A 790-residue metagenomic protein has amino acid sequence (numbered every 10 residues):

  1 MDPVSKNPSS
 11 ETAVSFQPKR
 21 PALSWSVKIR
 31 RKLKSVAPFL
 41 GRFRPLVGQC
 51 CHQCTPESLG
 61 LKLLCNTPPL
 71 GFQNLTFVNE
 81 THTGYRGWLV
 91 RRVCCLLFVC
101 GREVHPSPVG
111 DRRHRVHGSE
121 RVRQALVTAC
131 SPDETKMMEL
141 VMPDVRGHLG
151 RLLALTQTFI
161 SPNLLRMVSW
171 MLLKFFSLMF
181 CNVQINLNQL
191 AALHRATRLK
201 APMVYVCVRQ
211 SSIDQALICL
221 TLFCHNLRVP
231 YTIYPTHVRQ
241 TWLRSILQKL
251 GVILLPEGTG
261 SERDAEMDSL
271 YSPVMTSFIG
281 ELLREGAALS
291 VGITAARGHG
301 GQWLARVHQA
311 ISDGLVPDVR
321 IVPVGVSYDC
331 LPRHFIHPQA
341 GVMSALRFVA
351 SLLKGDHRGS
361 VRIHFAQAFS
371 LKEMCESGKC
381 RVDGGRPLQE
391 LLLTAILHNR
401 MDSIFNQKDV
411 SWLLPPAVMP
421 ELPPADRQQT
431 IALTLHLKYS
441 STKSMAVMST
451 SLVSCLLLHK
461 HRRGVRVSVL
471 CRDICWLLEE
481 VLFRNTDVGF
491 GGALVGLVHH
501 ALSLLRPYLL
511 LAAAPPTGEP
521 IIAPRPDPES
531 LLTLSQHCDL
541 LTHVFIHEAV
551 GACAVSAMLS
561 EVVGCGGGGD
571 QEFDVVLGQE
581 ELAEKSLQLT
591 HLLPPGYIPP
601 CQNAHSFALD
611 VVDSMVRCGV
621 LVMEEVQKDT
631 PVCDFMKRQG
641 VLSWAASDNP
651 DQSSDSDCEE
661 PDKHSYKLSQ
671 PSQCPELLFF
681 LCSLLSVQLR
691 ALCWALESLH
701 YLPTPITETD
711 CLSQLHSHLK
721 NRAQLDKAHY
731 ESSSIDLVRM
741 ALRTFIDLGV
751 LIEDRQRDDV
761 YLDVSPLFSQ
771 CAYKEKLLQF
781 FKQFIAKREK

Functional and structural regions predicted by a protein language model:
M1-K790: Membrane-interfacial terminal anchoring regions of lipid-handling membrane enzymes
